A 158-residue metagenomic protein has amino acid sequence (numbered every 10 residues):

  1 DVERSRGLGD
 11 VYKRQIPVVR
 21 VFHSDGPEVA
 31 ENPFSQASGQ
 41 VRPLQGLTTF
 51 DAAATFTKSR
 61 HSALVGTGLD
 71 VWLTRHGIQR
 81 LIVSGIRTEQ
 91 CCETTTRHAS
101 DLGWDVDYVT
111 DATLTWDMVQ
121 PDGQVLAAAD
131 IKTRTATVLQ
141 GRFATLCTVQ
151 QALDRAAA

Functional and structural regions predicted by a protein language model:
D1, H23, C91: Histidine-centered active-site/metal-ligand motif
D1-Y12: Single conserved hydrophobic/aromatic residue that forms the stacking wall/gate of nucleotide- or nucleobase-binding
R6-L8, F22, E89: Small/flexible residues
D10, R14-P17, A54, D105: Proline-centered loop/turn at the N-terminus of a beta-strand
Q15-H23, V109: Short beta-strand segments at enzyme active-site cores
G26: Active-site and adjacent loop segments of nucleotide-processing enzymes that use two-metal-ion phosphate chemistry
V29: Small-residue-rich anion-binding loops in enzyme active sites
N32-A158: Active-site-adjacent betaalpha module
